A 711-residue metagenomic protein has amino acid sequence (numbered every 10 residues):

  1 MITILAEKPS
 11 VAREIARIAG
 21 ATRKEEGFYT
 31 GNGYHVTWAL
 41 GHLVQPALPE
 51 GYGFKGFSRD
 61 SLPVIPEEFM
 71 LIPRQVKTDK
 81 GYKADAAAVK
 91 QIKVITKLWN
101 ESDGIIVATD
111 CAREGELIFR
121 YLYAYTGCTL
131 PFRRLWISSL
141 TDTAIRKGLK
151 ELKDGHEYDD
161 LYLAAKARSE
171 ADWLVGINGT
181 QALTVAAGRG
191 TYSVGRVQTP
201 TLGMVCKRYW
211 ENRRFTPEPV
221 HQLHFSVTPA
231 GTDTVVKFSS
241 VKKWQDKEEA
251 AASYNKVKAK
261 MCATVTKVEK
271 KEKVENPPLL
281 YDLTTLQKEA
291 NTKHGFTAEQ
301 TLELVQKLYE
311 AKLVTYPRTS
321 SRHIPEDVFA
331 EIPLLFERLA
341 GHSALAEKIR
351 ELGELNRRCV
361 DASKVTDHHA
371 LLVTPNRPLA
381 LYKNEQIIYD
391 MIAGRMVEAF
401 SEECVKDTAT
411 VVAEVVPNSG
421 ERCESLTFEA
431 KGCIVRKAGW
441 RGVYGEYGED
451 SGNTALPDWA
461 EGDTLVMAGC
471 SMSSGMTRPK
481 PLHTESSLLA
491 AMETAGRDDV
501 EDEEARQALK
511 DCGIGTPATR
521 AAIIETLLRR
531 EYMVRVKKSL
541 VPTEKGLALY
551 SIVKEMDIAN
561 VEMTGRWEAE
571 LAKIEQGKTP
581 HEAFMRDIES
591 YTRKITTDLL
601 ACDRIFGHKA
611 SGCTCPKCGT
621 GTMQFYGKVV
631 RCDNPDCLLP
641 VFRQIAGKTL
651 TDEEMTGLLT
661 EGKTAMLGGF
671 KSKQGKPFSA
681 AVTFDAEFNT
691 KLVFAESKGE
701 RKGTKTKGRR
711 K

Functional and structural regions predicted by a protein language model:
M1-S169, W173, G179, G452-A455 (+1 more regions): Intrinsically disordered, low-complexity regulatory segments
I2, E25, G81, Y125 (+5 more regions): Basic, low-complexity terminal or inter-domain segments flanking catalytic cores
P9-A12, L40-Q45, C111-G115, S139-A144 (+6 more regions): Conserved nucleotide-binding/hydrolysis micro-motifs of P-loop NTPases
P9-A16, G33-V36, L40, R59-L62 (+19 more regions): Amphipathic alpha-helical transducer elements in NTP-driven molecular machines
A87, E101, D142-F225, K270-K271: C-terminal or mid-to-C-terminal helical accessory/interaction module adjacent to the motor/catalytic core
D110, K293-T297: A conserved hydrophobic secondary-structure block that centers on an alpha-helix together with its immediately flanking
H156, Q245-Y281, Q287: Metal- or metallocofactor-binding catalytic centers and their adjacent structured scaffolds across diverse enzyme
